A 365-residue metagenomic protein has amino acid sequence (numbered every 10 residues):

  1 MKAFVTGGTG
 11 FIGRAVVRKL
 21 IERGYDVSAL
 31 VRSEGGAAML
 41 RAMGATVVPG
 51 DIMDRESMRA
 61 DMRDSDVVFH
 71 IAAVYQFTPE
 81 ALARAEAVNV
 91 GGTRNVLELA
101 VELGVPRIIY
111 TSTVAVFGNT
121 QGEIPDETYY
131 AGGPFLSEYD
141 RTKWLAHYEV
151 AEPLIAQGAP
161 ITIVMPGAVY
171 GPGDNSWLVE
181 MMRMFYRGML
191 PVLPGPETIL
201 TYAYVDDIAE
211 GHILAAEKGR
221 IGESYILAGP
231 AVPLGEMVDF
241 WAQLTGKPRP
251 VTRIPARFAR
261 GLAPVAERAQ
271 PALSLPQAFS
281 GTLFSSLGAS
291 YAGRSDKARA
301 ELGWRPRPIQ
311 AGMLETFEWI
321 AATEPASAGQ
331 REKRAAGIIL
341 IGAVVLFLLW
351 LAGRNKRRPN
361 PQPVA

Functional and structural regions predicted by a protein language model:
A3-R23: N-terminal Rossmann NAD(P)H-binding glycine-rich loop of SDR-like oxidoreductase domains
E34-G91, L99: NAD(P)H-binding glycine-rich loop region in Rossmannoid oxidoreductase-like domains and their noncatalytic homologs
R94-R141: Conserved Rossmann-fold NAD(P)-dependent oxidoreductase catalytic core, especially the SDR/UDP-sugar
F117-G118, A159-E180: Flexible, glycine-rich beta-alpha linker
Y130-G133, R183-A203, D207, G219: A conserved pocket-lining segment of Rossmann-fold NAD(P)-dependent short-chain dehydrogenase/reductase
L136-T162: Active-site Tyr-X1-5-Lys
G211-F279, S295, M313-F317, E324-A336 (+1 more regions): Mid/C-terminal beta-alpha module of Rossmann-like enzyme folds, strongest in SDR-family dehydrogenases/epimerases
